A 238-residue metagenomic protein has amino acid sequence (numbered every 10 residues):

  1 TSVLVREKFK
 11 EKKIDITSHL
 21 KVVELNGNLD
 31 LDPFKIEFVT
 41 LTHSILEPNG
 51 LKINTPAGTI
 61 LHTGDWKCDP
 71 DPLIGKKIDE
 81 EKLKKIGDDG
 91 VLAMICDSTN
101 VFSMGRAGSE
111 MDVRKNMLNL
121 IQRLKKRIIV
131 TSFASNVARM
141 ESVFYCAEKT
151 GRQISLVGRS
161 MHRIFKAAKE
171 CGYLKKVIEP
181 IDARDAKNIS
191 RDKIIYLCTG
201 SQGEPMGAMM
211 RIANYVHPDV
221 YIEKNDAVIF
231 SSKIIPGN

Functional and structural regions predicted by a protein language model:
T1-I189, E204-Y221, I235-N238: His/Asp/Glu-rich metal-coordinating catalytic cores of metallo-dependent phosphodiesterases/hydrolases acting on
E37, L197-C198, I229: Residues in well-ordered beta-strands of folded domains
L92, I194, D226-I229: Conserved acidic residues
K193-Q202: Conserved two-lobed SF2 helicase motor
